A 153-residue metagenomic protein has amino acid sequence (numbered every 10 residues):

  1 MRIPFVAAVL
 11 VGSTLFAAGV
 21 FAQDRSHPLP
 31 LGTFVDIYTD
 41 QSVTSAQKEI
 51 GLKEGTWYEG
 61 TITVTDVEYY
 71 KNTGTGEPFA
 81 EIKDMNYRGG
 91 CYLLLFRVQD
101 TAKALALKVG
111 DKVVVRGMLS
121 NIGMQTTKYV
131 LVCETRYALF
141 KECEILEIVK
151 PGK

Functional and structural regions predicted by a protein language model:
M1-F5: Positively charged n-region of N-terminal signal peptides that target proteins for export
A7-A17: Bacterial N-terminal signal peptides
A22-K153: OB-fold and OB-like single-stranded nucleic-acid-recognition modules and their adjacent interaction interfaces
